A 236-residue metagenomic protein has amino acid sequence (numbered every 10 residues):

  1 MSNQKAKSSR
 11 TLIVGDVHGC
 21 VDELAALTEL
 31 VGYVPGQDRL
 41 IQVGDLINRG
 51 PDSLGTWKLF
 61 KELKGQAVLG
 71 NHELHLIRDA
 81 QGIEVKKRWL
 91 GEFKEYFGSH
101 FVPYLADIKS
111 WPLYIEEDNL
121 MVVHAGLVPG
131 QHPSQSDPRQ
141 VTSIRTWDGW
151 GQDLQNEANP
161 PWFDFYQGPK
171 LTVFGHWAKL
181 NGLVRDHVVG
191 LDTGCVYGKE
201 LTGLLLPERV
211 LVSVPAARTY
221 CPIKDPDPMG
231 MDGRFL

Functional and structural regions predicted by a protein language model:
M1-E23, M229-R234: Short glycine- and acidic-rich boundary segments immediately preceding or forming the N-terminal edge of structured
M1-K7, G32, K58-F60, L113-E116 (+2 more regions): A short acidic-Thr-Gly-centered motif at the start of a beta-strand
A6, P138-L236: Acidic, His/Gly-rich catalytic cores of divalent-metal-dependent hydrolytic chemistry
R10, V14, C20-K87: Core catalytic region of metal-dependent phosphoesterases/phosphodiesterases, especially metallo-beta-lactamase-like
I13, A67-V68, E116, L120-A125 (+3 more regions): Short hydrophobic-aromatic micro-motifs
D16, D45, F60, G70-N71 (+5 more regions): Divalent metal-coordination and catalytic microenvironments
H18-D22, N48-G50, L74-I77, I115 (+3 more regions): Active-site environment of divalent metal-dependent phosphoester hydrolases
S53-V122, V128-P129, Q135-Q155: Active-site neighborhood of divalent metal-dependent phosphoester bond hydrolases
